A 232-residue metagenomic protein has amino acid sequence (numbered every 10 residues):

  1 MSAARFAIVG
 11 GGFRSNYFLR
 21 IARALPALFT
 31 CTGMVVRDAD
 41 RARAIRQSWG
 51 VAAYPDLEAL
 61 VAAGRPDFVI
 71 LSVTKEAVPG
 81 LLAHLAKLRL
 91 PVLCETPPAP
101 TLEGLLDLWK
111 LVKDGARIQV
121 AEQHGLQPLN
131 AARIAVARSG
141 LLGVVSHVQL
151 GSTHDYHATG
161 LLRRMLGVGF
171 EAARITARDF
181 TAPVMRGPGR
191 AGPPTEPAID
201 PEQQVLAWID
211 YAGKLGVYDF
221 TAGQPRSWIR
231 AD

Functional and structural regions predicted by a protein language model:
M1-W49: N-terminal Rossmann-like dinucleotide-binding module
G33, D67-F68: Short, Asp-centered acidic motifs that coordinate Mg2+ and/or phosphate in catalytic or ligand-binding sites
A44-V51, D107-V112: Short, conserved SAM-binding/catalytic segment of Class I S-adenosyl-L-methionine-dependent methyltransferases
A52-L57: Short acidic-hydrophobic, aromatic-tinged amphipathic segments that line or gate anion-handling sites
R65, V73-T74, F220-A222: Short glycine-/small-residue-rich Rossmann-like dinucleotide-binding loops
F68, T74-K75, P79-G125: Beta-strand-loop-alpha-helix segment that lines the small-molecule cofactor/substrate pocket of alpha/beta enzymes
Q127-H147: Rossmann-like NAD(P)H-binding beta-loop-alpha module
V144-R230: Rossmann-like dinucleotide-binding domain that binds NAD(P)(H)
